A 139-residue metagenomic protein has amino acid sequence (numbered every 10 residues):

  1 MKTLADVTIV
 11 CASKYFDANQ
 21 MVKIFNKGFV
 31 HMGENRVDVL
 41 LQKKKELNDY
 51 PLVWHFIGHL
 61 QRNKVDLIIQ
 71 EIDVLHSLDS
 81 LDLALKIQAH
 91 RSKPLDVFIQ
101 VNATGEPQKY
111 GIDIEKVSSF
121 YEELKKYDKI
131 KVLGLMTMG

Functional and structural regions predicted by a protein language model:
M1-G139: Conserved alpha/beta-domain cores
